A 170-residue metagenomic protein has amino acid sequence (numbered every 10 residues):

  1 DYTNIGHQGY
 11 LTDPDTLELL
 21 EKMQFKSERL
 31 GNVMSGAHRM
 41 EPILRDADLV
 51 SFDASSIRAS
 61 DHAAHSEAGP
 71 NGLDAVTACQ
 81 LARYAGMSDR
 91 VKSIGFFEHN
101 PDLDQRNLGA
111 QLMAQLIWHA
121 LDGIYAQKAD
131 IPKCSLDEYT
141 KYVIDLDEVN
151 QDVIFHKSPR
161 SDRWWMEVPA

Functional and structural regions predicted by a protein language model:
D1-M23: Glycine-rich phosphate/diphosphate-binding loop of Rossmann-like nucleotide-binding domains
L19-K22, K26-A170: Catalytic cores of soluble, metal-dependent hydrolases
